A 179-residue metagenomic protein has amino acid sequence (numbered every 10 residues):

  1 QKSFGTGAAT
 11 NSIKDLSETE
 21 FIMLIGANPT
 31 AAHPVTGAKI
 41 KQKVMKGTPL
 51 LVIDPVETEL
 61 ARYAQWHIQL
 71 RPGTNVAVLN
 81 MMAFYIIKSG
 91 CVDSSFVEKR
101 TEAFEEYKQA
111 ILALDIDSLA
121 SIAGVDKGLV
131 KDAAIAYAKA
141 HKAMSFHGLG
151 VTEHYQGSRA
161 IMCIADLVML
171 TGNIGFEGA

Functional and structural regions predicted by a protein language model:
Q1-E177: Cofactor-pocket helix-loop regions in the catalytic cores of large enzyme subunits
